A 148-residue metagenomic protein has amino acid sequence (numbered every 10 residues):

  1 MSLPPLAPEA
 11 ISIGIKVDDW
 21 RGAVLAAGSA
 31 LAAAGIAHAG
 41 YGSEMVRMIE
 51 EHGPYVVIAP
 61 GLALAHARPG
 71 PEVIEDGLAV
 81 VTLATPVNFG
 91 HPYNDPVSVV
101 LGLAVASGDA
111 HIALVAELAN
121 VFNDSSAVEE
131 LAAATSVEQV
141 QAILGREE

Functional and structural regions predicted by a protein language model:
M1-E148: Cytosolic covalent-transfer regions centered on His/Cys nucleophiles that carry phosphoryl or persulfide groups
